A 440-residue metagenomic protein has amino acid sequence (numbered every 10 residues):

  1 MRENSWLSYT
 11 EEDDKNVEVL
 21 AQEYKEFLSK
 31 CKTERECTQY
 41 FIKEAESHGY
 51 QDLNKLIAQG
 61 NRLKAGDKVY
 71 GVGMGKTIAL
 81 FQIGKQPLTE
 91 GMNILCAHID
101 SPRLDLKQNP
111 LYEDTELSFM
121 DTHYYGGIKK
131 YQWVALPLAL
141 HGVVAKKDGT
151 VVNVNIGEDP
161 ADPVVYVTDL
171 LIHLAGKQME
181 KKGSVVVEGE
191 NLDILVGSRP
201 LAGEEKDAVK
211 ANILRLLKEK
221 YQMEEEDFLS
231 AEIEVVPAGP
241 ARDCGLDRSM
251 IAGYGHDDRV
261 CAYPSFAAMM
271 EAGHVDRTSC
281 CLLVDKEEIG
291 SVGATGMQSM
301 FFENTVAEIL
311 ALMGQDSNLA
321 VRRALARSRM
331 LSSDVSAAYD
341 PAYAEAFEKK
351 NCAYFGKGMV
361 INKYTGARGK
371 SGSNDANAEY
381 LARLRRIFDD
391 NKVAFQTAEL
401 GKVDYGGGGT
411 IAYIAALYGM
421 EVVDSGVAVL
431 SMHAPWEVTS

Functional and structural regions predicted by a protein language model:
M1-S440: N-terminal hydrophobic/helix-forming segments and targeting peptides
